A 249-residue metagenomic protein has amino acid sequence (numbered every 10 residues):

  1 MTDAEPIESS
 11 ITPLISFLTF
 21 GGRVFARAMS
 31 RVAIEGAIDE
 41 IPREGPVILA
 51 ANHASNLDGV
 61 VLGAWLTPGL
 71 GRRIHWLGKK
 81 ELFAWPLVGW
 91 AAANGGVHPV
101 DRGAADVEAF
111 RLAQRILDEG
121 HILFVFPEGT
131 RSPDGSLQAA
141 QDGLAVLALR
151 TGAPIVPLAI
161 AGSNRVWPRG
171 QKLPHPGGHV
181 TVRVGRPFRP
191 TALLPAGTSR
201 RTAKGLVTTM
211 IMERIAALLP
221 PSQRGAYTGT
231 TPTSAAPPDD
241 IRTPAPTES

Functional and structural regions predicted by a protein language model:
T2-G36, V61, R72, W85-G95: A transmembrane-helix-recognition feature enriched in membrane-embedded lipid enzymes and envelope glyco-/phospholipid
T2-L14, E108-S249: Non-catalytic C-terminal accessory region of glycerolipid acyltransferases and related lyso-lipid remodeling enzymes
G22, N94-P99, P127-R131: Short, basic, glycine/proline-bearing loop/turn elements
R27, I41-A104: Catalytic core of membrane glycerolipid acyltransferases/transacylases, capturing the structured, soluble-facing
S30, G103-D106, L137: A conditional alpha-helix N-cap/helix-loop micro-motif detector
V32-A37, L62-G63, F110-L112, P168-G170: A generic local structural motif
I38, K80, D101-G103, A159 (+1 more regions): Residues at the C-termini of beta-strands that transition into short coil/loop
I38-P42, R115: Short amphipathic alpha-helix with an adjacent loop that forms part of the alpha/beta core around
